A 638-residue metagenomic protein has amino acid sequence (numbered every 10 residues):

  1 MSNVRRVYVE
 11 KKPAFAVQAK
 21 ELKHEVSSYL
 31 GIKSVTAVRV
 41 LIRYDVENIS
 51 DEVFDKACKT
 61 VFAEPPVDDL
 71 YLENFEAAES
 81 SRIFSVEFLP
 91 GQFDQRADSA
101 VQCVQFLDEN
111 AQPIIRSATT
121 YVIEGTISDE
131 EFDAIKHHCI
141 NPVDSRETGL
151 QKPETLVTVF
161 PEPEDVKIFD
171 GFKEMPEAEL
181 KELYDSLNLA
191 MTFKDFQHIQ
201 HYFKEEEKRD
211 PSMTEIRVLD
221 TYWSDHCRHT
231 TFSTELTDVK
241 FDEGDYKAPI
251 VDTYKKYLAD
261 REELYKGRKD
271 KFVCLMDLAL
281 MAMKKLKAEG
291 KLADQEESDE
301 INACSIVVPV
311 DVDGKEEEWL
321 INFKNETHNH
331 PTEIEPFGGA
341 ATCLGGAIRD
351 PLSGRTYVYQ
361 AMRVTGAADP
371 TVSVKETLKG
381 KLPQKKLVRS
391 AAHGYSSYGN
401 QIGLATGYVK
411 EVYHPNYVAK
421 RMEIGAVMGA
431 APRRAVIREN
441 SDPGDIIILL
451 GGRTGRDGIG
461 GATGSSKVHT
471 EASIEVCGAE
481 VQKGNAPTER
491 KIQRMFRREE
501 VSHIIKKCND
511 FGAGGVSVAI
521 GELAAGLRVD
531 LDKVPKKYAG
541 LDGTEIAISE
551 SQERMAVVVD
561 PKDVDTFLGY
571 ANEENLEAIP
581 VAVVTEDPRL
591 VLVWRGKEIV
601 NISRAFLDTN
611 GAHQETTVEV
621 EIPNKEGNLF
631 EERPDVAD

Functional and structural regions predicted by a protein language model:
M1-H469, E475-T488, M495-H503, V516 (+6 more regions): Core nucleic-acid recognition elements
C508-F511: Short acidic/histidine-rich active-site segments
L531-D542: Generic long, charged, amphipathic alpha-helical segments
R554-M555: Conserved beta-strand-centric core segments of catalytic alpha/beta enzyme folds
D563-G569: Short amphipathic alpha-helices within nucleic acid-binding modules
